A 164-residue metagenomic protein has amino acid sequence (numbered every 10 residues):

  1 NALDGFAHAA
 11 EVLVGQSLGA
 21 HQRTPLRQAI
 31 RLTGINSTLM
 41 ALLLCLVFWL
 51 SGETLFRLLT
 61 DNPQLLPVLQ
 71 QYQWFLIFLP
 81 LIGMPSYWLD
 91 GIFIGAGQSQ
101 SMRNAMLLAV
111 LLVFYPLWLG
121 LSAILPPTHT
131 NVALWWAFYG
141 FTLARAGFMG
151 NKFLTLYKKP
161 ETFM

Functional and structural regions predicted by a protein language model:
N1-L50, S86-G97, S101: Small-residue-rich hydrophobic transmembrane alpha-helices
A9, G52-R57, D61-N62, I92-S99 (+2 more regions): Transmembrane helix-loop junctions in multipass membrane proteins, especially transporters and channels
L32-L39, L43, F75-F78, L89 (+3 more regions): Hydrophobic residues within alpha-helical transmembrane segments of multi-pass solute transporters/permease subunits
L43-Q70: Short membrane-interface helical motifs at transmembrane helix boundaries in multi-pass membrane transporters
W49, P67, Q71-F75, S101 (+1 more regions): Membrane-interface "helix-start" segments
G52, P67, V110-G147, N151 (+1 more regions): Membrane-interface helix-loop junctions in multi-pass transport and translocation proteins
P63-L89: Alpha-helical transmembrane segments of multi-pass membrane proteins
S99-R103, L134-W135: Alpha-helical transmembrane segments and their helix-entry boundary regions
